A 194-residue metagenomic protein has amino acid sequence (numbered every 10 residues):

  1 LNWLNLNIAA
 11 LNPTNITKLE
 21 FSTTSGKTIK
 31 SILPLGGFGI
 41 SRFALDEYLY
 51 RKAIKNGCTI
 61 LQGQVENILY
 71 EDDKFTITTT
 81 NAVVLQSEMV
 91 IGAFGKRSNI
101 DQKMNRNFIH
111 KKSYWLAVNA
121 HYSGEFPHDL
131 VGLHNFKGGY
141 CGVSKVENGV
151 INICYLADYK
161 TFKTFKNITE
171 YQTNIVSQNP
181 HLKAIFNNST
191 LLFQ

Functional and structural regions predicted by a protein language model:
L1, T28-L35, F75, T79-T80 (+1 more regions): Short, structured secondary-structure boundary patches
N2-K52, Y70: A conserved beta-strand/loop capping segment in the N-terminal third of enzymes that catalyze redox or closely related
N15-L19, K183-Q194: Flavin (FAD/FMN) cofactor-binding core of flavoprotein oxidoreductases
K52-N187: Predominantly flavin-linked oxidoreductase catalytic cores and closely associated redox partners
